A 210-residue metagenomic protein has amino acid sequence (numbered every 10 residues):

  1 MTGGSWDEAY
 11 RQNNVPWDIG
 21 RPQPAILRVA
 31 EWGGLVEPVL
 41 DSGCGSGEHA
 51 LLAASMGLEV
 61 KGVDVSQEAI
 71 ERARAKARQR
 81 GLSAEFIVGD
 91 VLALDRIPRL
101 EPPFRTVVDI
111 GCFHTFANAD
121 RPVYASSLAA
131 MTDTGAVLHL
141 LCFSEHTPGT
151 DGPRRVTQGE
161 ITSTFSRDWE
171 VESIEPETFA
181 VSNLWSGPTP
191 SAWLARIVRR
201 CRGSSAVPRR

Functional and structural regions predicted by a protein language model:
M1-L40, S46-P102, F116-M131, A136-R210: Class I (Rossmann-like) S-adenosyl-L-methionine-dependent methyltransferase catalytic domain, capturing the SAM-binding
R105: Conserved acidic residues
V108: A conserved beta-strand element that flanks and buttresses the S-adenosyl-L-methionine
G111, T115: Short catalytic micro-motifs in class I SAM-dependent methyltransferases
